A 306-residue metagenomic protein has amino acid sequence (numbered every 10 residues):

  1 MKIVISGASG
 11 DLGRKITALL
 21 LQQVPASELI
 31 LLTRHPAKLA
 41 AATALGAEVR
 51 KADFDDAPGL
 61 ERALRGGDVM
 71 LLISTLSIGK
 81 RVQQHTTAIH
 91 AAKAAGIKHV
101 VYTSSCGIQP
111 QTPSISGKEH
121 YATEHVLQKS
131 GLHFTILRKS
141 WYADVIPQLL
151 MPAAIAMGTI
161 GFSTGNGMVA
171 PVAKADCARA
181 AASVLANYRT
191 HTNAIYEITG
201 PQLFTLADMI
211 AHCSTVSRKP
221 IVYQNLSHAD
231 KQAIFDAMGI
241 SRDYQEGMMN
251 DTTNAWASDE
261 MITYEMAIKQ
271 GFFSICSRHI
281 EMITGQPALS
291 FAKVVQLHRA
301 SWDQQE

Functional and structural regions predicted by a protein language model:
M1-E28, T33-A37, D55-P58, R65 (+7 more regions): Oxidoreductase cofactor-interface core, primarily capturing Rossmann-like NAD(P)-dependent enzymes
S6, I73, T103, G285: Residues lining the SAM
K38-L45, R62: Short loop/helix-cap segments at secondary-structure boundaries that form the rim of catalytic
T43-D56: Rossmann-fold cofactor-recognition segment
L64, D68-L71, V101: N-terminal Rossmann-like NAD(P) cofactor-binding module of classical short-chain dehydrogenase/reductase
Q83, V172, F204, I275 (+1 more regions): Conserved active-site and cofactor/substrate-binding residues in soluble primary-metabolism enzymes
Q232-E306: A hydrophobic C-terminal alpha-helical subdomain
